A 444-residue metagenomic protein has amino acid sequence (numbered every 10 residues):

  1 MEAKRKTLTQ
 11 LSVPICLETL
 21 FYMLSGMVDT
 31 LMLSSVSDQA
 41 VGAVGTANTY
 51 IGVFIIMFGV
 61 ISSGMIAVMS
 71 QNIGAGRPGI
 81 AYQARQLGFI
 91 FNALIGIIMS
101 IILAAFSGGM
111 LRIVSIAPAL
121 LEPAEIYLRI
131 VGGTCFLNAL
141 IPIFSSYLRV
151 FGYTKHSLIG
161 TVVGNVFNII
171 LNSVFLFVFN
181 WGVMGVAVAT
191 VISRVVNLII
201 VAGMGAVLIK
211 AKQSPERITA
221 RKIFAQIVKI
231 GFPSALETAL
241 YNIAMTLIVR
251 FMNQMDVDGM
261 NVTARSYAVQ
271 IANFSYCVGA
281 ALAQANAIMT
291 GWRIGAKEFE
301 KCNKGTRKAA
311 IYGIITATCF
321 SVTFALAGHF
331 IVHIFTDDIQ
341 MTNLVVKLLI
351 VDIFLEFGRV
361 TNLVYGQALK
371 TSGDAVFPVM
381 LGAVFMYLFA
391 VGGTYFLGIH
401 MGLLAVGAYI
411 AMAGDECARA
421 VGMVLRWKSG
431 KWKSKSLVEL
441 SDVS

Functional and structural regions predicted by a protein language model:
M1-I15, M69-F136, V178-F232, T290-L355 (+1 more regions): Short alpha-helical transmembrane segments in multi-pass integral membrane proteins
Q10-D29, I130, G164, S193-N197 (+3 more regions): Transmembrane helical elements of multi-pass membrane transporters/channels
Y22, G26-D29, L33, I55-I66 (+15 more regions): Alpha-helical transmembrane segments and their lipid-water interface positions in multi-pass membrane proteins
L24-G42, L111-P118, V174-W181, A239-Q270 (+4 more regions): Helix-terminus/linker motif at the lipid-water interface of multi-pass membrane proteins
V41-I101, N138-S157, V249, V262-G328 (+1 more regions): Small-residue-rich hydrophobic transmembrane alpha-helices
S62, I66, I130-R149, S157-N168 (+7 more regions): Short runs within selected transmembrane alpha-helices of multi-pass transporters and secretion channels
F144-G152, N172-W181: Membrane-water interface regions at transmembrane-helix termini and the short interhelical loops of multi-pass membrane
L240-A244, I248, N253, V257 (+16 more regions): Hydrophobic alpha-helix feature that most strongly marks membrane-spanning transmembrane helices and their immediate
